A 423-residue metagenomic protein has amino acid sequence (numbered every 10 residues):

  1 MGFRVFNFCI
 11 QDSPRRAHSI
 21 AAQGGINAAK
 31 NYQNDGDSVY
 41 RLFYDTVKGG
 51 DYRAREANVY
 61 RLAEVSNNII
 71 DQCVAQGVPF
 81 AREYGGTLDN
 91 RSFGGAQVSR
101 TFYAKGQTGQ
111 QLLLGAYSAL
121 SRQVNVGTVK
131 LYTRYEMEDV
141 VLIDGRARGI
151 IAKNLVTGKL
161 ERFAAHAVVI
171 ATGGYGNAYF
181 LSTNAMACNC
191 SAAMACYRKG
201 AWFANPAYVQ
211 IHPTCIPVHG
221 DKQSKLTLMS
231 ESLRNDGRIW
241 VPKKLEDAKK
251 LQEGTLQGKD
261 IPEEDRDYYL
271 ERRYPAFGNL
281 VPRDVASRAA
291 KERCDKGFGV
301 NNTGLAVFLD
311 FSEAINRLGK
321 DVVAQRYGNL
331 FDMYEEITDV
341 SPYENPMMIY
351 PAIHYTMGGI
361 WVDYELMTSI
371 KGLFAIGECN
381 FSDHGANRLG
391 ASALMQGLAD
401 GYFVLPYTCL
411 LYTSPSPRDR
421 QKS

Functional and structural regions predicted by a protein language model:
F3-I20: Glycine-rich FAD pyrophosphate-binding loop
A28-R61: Glycine-rich active-site loop/strand segments that organize a redox cofactor
V74-K159, A171, C215-M229: Conserved redox-cofactor binding core of oxidoreductases
G158-H166: Core beta-strand elements of the Rossmann-like FAD/NAD(P) dinucleotide-binding domain in flavoenzyme oxidoreductases
A167-K222, H384-Y407: Glycine-rich loop(s) and the adjacent beta-strand/alpha-helix scaffold that form part
A195, W202-E336, Y407: An anion/pyrophosphate-binding glycine-rich loop and adjacent beta-alpha core in soluble alpha-beta enzymes
S369-N387: Short FAD-binding loop at a beta-strand-to-alpha-helix junction that anchors the flavin cofactor in diverse
Y412-D419: Conserved small/polar residues in nucleotide/adenosyl-binding loops
